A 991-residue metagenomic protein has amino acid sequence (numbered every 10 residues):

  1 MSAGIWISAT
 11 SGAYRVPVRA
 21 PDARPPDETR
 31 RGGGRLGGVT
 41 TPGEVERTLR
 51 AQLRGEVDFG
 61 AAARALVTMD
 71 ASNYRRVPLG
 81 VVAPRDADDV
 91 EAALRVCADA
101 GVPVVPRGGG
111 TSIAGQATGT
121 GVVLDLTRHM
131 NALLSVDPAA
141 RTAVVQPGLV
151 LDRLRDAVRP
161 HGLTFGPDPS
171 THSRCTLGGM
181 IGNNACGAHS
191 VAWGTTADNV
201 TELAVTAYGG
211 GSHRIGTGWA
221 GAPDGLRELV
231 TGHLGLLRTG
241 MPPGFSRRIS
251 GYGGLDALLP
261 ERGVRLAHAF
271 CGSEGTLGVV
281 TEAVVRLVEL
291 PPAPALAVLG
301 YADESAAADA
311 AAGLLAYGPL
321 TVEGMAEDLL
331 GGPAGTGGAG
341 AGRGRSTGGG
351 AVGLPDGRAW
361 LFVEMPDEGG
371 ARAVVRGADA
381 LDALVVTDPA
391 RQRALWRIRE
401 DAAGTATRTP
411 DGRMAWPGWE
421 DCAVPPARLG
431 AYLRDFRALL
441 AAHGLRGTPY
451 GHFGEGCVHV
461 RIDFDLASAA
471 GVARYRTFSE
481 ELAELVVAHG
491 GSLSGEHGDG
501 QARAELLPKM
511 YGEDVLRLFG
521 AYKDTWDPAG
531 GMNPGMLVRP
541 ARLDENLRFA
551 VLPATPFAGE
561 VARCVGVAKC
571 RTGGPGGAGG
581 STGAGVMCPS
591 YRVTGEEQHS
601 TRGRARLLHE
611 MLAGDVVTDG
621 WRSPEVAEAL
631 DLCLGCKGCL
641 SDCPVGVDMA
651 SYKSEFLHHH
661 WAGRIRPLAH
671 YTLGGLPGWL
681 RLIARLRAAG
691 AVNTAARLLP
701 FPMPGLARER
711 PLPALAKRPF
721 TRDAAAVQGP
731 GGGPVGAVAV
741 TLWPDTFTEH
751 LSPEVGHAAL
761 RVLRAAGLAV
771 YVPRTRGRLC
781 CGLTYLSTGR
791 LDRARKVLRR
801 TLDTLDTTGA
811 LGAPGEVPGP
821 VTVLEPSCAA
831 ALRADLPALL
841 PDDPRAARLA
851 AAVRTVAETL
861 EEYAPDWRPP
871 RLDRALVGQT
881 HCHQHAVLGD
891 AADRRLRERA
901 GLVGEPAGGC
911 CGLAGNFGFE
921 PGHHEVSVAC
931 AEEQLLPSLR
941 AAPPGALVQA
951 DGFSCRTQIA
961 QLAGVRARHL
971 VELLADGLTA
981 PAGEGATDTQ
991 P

Functional and structural regions predicted by a protein language model:
S2-S11, R15: Low-acidity, Ser/Thr- and Arg-rich intrinsically disordered low-complexity segments
A9, R19, E28, G32-R95 (+9 more regions): N-terminal flexible segment immediately upstream of the FAD-binding catalytic core in FAD-dependent oxidoreductases
A63, I113-G115, T171-L177, S250-G253 (+15 more regions): A glycine-rich phosphate-binding loop feature that marks nucleotide/adenosyl-phosphate handling sites
G119, G331-D356, A394-A402, H459-Y475 (+8 more regions): Short glycine/threonine-rich loop-to-helix capping motif typified by GTGT followed within a few residues by an Asp-Pro
L133-V136, A143-A308, M532-V538, L543-T555: FAD-binding subdomain of flavoenzyme oxidoreductases
A283, A308-A311, L315-R413, G451-F453 (+7 more regions): Terminal amphipathic helices with adjacent charged low-complexity linkers/tails
A488-L493, G498-L632, S651, E655-G663: Ferredoxin-type iron-sulfur electron-transfer modules and their immediate structural context
D527, P534, A650-P991: Iron-sulfur cluster-binding electron-transfer modules in prokaryotic oxidoreductases
